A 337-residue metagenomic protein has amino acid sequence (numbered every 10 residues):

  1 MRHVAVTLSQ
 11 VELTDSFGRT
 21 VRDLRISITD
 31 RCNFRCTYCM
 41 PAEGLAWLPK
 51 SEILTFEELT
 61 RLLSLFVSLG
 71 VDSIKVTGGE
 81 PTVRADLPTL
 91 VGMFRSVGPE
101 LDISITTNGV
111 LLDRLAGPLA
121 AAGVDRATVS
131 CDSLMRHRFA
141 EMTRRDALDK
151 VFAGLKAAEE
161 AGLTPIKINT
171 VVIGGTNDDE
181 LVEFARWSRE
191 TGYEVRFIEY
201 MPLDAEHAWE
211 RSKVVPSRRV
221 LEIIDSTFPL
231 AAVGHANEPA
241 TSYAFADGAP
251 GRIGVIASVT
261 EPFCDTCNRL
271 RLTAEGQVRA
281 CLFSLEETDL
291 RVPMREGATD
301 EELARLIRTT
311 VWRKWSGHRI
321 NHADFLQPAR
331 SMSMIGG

Functional and structural regions predicted by a protein language model:
M1-R25, R35-T37, S68, A240-R252 (+2 more regions): N-terminal [4Fe-4S]-dependent radical SAM core
R2-L101: Conserved alpha-helical substructure of the radical SAM core
V6, H137-A140, R145-G254, S258 (+1 more regions): Radical SAM enzyme [4Fe-4S]-AdoMet core and its adjacent flexible, acidic and glycine-rich loops/tails across
D23, S27, K75, T106 (+5 more regions): Conserved beta-strand segments that form the floor/walls of ligand-binding pockets within enzyme and binding domains
F34, R136-H137, P262, T288: Glycine-centered loop/turn positions within well-structured domains that cap or flank conserved ligand/cofactor-binding
A42-W47, D204, E287-T288: Short glycine/proline- and charge-enriched loop/turn segments that cap or connect secondary-structure elements
I53-V76, V83-I198: Radical SAM/AdoMet-radical enzyme domain recognition
P262-R269, T273-G337: Flexible mid-to-C-terminal extensions adjoining Fe-S/redox cofactors in radical SAM and related proteins
